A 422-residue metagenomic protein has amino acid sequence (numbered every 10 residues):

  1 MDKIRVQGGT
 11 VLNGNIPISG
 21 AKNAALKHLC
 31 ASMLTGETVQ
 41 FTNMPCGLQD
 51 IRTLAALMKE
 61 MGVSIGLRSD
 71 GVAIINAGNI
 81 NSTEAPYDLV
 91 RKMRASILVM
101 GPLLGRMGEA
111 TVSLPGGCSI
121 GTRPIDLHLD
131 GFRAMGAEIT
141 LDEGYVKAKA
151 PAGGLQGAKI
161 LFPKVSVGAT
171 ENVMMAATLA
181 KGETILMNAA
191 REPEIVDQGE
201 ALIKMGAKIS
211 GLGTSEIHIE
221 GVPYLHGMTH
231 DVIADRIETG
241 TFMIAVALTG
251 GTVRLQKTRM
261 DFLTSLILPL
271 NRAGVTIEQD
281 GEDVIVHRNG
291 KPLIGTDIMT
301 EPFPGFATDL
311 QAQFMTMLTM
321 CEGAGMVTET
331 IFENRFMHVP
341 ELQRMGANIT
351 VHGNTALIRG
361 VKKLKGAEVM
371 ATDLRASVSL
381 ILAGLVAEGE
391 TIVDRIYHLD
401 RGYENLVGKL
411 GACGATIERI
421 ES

Functional and structural regions predicted by a protein language model:
M1-S422: Short, structured segments at the rim of ligand-binding sites
